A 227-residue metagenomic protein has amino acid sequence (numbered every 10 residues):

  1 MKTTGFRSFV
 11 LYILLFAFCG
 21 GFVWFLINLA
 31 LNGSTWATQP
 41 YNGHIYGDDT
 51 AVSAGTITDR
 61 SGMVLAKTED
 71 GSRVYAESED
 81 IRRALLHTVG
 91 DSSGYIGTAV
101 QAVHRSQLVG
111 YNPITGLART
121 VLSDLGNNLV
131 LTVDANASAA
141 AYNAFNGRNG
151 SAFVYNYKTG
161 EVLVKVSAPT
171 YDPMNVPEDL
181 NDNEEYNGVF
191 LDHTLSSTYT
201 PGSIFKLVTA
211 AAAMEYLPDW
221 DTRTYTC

Functional and structural regions predicted by a protein language model:
M1-L180, V189, T194, T198-S203 (+2 more regions): Periplasmic/cell-envelope proteins involved in peptidoglycan metabolism and beta-lactam response
E184-E185: Tandem CBS (Bateman) regulatory domains
A212-Y216: Active-site catalytic microenvironments for nucleophilic, acid-base chemistry
